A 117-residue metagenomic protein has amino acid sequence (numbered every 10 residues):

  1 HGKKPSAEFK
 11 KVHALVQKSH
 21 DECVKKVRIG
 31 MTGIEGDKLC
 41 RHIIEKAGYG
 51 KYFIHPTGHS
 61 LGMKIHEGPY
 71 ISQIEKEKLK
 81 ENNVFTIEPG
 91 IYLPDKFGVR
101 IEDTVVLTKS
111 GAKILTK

Functional and structural regions predicted by a protein language model:
H1-K117: Active-site neighborhoods and metal-handling regions in enzymes and metal-associated proteins
